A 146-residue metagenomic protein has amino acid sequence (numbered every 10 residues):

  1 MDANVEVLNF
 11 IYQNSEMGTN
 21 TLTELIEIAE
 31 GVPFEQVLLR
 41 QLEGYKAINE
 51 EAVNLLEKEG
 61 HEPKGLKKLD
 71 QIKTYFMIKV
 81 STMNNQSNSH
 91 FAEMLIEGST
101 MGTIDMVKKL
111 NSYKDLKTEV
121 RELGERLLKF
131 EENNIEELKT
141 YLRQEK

Functional and structural regions predicted by a protein language model:
M1-A29, H90-K114: Alpha-helical bundle segments that constitute or directly flank the non-heme di-iron/ferroxidase center
D2-E6, I26-Q41, E57-I72, L116-V120: Short, charge-rich amphipathic segments
A3-I11, V32-E50, N88-M94, E119-F130: Alpha-helical scaffold segments that form or flank carboxylate-/histidine-based iron centers
I11, G18, L25, I48 (+6 more regions): Amphipathic alpha-helices that form helix-helix packing interfaces
T23-E30, V53, E57-G60, L110-K114 (+1 more regions): A structural signal for long alpha-helical coiled-coils and helix-turn connectors that form the cytosolic signaling
I48-K58, N88, N133-E145: Amphipathic alpha-helical coiled-coil segments
E50, N54-T103: Carboxylate-rich helix-loop segments that flank metal/cofactor sites and access channels in metalloenzymes
G98-K146: Preference for long, well-ordered alpha-helical segments
